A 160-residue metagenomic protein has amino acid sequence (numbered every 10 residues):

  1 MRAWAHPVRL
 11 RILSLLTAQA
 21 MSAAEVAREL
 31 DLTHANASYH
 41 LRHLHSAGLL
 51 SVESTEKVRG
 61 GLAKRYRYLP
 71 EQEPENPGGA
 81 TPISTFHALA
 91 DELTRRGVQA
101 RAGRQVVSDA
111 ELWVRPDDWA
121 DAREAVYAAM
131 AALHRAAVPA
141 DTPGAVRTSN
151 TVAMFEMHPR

Functional and structural regions predicted by a protein language model:
M1-H6, S22, T55-N76: Short, cationic-aromatic polyanion-contact patches
W4, L13-A20: Short helix-to-turn junction characteristic of helix-turn-helix DNA-binding domains, especially the helix
E25-D31: A short acidic, leucine-rich amphipathic alpha-helix
R28, H45-S46: Alpha-helical residues within the helix-turn-helix
G48, S54: Glycine-centered, phosphate/nucleic-acid-interacting loop/turn motifs that mediate DNA/RNA or nucleotide
R67-D121, R135-A136: Amphipathic alpha-helical dimerization/coiled-coil segments that flank or bridge DNA-binding/regulatory modules
V114-R160: Long, low-complexity, charge-rich intrinsically disordered regions
